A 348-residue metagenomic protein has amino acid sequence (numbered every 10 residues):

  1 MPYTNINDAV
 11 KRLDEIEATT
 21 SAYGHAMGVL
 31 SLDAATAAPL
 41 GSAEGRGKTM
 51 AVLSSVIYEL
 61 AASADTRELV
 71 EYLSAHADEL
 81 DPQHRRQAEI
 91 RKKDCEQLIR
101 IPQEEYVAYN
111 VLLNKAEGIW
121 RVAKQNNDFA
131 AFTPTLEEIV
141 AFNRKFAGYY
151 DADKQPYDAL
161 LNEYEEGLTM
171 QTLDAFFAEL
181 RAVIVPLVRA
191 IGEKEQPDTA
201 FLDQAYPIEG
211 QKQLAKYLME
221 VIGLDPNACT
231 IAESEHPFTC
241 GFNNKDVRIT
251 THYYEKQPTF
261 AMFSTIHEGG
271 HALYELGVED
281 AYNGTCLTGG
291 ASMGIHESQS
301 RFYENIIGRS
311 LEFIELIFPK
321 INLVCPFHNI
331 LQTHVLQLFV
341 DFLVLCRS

Functional and structural regions predicted by a protein language model:
P2-E166: A well-structured
L13, D151, Y253, F260-D280 (+1 more regions): Active-site recognition of the HExxH zinc-binding catalytic motif
M27-A34, R91-K93, K194, K245 (+2 more regions): Short acidic (Asp/Glu) and glycine-rich catalytic loops that position anionic groups and cofactors
L112-F260: Contiguous, non-catalytic segments that form substrate-binding/exosite surfaces or channel walls
E165, V185, R189-G192, M219-L224 (+4 more regions): Hydrophobic/aromatic-lined pockets within catalytic cores
E195-L202, Y282-L287, F313-I321: Short, glycine/acidic-rich hinge or "gate" loops at secondary-structure transitions that mediate conformational
T288-G294: Divalent-cation-assisted or electrostatically stabilized phosphate/pyrophosphate-binding catalytic cores
R309-S348: Long, amphipathic alpha-helical stalk/connector segments used for oligomerization, subunit docking, or mechanical
